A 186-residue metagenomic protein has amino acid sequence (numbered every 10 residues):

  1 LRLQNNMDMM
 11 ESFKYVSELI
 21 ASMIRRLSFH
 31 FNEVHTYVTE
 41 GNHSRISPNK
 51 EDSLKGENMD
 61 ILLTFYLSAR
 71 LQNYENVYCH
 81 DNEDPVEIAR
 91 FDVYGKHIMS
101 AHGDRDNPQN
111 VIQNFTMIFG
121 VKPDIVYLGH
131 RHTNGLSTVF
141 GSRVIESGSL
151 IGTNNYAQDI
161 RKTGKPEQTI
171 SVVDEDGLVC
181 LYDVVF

Functional and structural regions predicted by a protein language model:
L1-N73: Core catalytic region of metal-dependent phosphoesterases/phosphodiesterases, especially metallo-beta-lactamase-like
S28, E57-T64, S68-Y74, Y78-P85 (+1 more regions): Conserved beta-sheet core of the metallophosphoesterase superfamily
I88-A89: Gly/Pro-rich turn-and-neighbor structural signature
